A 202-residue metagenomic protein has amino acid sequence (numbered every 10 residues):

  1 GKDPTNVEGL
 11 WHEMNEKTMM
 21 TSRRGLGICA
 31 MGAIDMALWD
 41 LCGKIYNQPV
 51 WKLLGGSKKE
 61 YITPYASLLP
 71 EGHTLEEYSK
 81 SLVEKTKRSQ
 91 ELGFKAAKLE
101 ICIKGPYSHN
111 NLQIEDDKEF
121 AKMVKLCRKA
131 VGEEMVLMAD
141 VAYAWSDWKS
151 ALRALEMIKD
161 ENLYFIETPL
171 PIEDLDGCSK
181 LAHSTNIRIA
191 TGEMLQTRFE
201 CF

Functional and structural regions predicted by a protein language model:
G1-I45: Metal- or metallocofactor-binding catalytic centers and their adjacent structured scaffolds across diverse enzyme
D35-T74: Glycine-rich, aromatic-flanked loop segments that form ligand/cofactor-binding clefts across common enzyme folds
Y61-I62, A66-T185: Metal-dependent enolase-superfamily TIM-barrel catalytic cores that perform enediolate-based chemistry
D176-G177, F199-C201: Short acidic active-site motifs
I189: Oxyanion-binding "anion nests"
G192: Substrate-recognition/specificity elements adjacent to catalytic centers across diverse enzyme folds
L195-Q196: Short, glycine-/Ser/Thr-/acidic-enriched flexible segments
